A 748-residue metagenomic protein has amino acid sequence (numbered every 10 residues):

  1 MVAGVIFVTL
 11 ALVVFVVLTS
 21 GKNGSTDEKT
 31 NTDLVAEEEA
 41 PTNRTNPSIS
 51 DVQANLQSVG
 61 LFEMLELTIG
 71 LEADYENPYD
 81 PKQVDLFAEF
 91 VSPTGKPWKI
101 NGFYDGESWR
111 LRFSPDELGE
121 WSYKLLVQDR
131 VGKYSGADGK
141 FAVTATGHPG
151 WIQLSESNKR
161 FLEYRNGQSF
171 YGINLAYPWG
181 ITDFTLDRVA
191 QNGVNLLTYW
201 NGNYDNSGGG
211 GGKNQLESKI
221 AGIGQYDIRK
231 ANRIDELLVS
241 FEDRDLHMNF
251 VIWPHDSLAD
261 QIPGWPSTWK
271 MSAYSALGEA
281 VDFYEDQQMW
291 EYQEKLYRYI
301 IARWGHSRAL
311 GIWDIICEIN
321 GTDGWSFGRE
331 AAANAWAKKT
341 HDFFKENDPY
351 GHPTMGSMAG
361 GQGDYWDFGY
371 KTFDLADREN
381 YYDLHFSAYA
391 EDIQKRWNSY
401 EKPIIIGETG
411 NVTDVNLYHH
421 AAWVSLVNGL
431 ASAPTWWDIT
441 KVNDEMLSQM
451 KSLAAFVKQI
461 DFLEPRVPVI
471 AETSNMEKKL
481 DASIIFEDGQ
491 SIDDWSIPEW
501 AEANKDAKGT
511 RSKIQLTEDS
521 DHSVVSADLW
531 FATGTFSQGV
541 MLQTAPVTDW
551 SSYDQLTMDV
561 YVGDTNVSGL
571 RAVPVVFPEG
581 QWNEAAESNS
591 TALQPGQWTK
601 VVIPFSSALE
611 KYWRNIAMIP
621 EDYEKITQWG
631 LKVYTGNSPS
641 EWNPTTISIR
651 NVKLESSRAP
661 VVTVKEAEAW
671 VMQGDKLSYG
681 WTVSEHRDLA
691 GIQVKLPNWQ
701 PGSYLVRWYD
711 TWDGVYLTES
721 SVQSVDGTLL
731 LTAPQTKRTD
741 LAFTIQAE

Functional and structural regions predicted by a protein language model:
P41-T94, I100-G102, K140-A145, E668-W670: Non-catalytic, glycine-rich low-complexity segments
S48-L61, D74-Y79, D414, Y418-I485 (+2 more regions): Aromatic- and carboxylate-lined catalytic core of secreted/periplasmic carbohydrate-active enzymes
G60-F62, W109-G132, Q597, G702 (+2 more regions): Short tyrosine-centred short linear motifs in exposed loops/low-complexity segments
Q83-D85, R130-G132, T146-D374, E379 (+1 more regions): Active-site mouth of glycoside hydrolases
E89, K96-S157: Extended acidic/polar, glycine-enriched regions that form or flank non-catalytic beta-rich accessory modules
F103-G106, T591-T599, V722-T728, A733-T736: Short proline/glycine- and polar residue-rich coil/turn motifs
D243-L246, F343-P353, Y370-S452: Catalytic-core region of carbohydrate-active enzymes that cleave or remodel glycosidic bonds
K478-S657: Beta-rich carbohydrate-recognition modules and glycan-binding surfaces
